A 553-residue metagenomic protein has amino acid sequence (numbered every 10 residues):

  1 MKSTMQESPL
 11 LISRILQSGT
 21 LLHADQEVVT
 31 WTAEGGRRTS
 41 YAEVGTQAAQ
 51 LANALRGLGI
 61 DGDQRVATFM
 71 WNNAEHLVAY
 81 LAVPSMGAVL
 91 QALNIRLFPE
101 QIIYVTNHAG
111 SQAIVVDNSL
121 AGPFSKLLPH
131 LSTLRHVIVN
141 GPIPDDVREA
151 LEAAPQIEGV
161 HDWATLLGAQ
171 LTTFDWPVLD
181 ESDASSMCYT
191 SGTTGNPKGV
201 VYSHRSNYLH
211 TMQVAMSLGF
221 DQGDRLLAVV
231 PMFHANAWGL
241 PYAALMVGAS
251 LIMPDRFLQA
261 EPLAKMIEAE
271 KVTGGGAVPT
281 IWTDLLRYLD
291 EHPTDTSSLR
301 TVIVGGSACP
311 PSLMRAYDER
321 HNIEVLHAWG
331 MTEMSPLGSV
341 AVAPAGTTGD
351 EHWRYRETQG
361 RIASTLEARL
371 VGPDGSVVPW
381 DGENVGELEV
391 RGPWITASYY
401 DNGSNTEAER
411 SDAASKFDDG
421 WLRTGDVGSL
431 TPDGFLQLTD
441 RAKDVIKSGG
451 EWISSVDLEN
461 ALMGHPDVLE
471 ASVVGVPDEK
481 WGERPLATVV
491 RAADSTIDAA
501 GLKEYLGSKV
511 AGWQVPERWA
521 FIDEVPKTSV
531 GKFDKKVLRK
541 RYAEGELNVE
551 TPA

Functional and structural regions predicted by a protein language model:
P9, A24-E27, I138, I157-Y189 (+2 more regions): Conserved pre-ATP/AMP-binding loop-to-beta segment of ANL
L16-Q17, G57-L58, S85-T165, A493-S495: Structural core segment of the AMP-binding/adenylate-forming
V28-L81, F98-I103, A164: Conserved AMP-binding/adenylate-forming core of the ANL superfamily
M86, Y208-R225, F233-T273, Y288-L289: Conserved AMP-binding/adenylation subdomain of ANL enzymes
L97, I103, I114-V116, G275 (+7 more regions): AMP-binding/adenylate-forming catalytic core of the ANL superfamily
M246, A269-A277, T283-R354, E367 (+1 more regions): Gly/Ser/Thr-rich phosphate-binding loop
N322, H352-R356, V377, E383 (+5 more regions): Conserved ANL (AMP-binding/adenylate-forming) active-site segment centered on the GW(Y/F)…HTG consensus within
T365-V390, P432-D433, S495-A499, D534: Conserved beta-loop-beta connector loops within the AMP-binding
